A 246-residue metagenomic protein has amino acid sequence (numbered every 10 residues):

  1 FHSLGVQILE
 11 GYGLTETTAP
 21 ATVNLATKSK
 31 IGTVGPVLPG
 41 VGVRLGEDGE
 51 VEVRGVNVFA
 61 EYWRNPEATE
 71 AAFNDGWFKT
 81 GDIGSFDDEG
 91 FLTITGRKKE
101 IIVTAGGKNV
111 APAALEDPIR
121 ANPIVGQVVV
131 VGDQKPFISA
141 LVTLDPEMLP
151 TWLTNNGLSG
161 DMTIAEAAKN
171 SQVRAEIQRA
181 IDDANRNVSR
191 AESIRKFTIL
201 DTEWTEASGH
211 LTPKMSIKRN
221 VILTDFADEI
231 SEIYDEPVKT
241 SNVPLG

Functional and structural regions predicted by a protein language model:
F1-S29, G126: Gly/Ser/Thr-rich phosphate-binding loop
E10-T17, V56, W63, A140: Adenylate-forming
K28-I31, V58-G81, E116, N156-A168: Conserved ANL (AMP-binding/adenylate-forming) active-site segment centered on the GW(Y/F)…HTG consensus within
V37-T104, A121, N242: Conserved ATP-binding/catalytic segment of the ANL
F73, F91-R120, L149-N170, R190-E192 (+2 more regions): Adenylate-forming
I83, D88, N122-M148: C-terminal boundary motif of the adenylate-forming
Q127, P136, Q178-G246: Conserved C-terminal "lid"/linker of ANL adenylate-forming enzymes
D133-L158, N187-D201: Conserved loop-to-beta-strand segment in the C-terminal subdomain of adenylate-forming
